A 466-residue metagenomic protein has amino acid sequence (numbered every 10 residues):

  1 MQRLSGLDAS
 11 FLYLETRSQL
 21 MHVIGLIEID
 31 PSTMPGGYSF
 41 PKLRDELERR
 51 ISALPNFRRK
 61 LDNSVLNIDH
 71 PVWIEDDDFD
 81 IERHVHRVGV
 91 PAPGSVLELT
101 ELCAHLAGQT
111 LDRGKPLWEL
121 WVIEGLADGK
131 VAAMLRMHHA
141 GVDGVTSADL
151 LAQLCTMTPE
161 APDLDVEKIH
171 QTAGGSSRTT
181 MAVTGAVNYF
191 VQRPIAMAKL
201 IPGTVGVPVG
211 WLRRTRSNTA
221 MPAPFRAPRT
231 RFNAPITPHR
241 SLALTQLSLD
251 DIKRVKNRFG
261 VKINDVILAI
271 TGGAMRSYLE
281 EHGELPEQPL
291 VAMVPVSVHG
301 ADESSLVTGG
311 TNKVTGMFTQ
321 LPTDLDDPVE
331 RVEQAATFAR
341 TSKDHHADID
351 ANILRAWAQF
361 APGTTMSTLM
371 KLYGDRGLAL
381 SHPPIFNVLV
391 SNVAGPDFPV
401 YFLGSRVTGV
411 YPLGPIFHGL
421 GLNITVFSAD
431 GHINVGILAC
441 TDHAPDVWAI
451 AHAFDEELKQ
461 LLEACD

Functional and structural regions predicted by a protein language model:
M1-D8, I24-L420, I424-D455, K459-D466: Soluble acyl-CoA-dependent acyltransferase catalytic core bearing the H(X)4D motif
G6-S18: Acidic, low-complexity proline/glycine-rich segments
